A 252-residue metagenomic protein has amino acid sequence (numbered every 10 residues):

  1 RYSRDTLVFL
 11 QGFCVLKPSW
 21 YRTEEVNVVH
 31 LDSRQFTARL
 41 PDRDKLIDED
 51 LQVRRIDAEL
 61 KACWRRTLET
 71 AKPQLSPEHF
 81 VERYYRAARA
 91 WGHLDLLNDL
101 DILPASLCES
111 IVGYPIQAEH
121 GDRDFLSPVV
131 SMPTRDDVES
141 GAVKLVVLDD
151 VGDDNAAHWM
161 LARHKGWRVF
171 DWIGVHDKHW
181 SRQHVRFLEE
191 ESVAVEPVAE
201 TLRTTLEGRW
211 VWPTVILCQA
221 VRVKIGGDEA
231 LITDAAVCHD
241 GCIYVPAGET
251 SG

Functional and structural regions predicted by a protein language model:
R1-G174, Y244-A247: GHKL/Bergerat-fold ATPase module
W159-A162, G174-V193, T201: Feature captures the catalytic cores and cofactor-binding loops of soluble hydro-lyases/lyases that act on carboxylate
K165, F187-G252: Long C-terminal appendages of very large multidomain proteins
